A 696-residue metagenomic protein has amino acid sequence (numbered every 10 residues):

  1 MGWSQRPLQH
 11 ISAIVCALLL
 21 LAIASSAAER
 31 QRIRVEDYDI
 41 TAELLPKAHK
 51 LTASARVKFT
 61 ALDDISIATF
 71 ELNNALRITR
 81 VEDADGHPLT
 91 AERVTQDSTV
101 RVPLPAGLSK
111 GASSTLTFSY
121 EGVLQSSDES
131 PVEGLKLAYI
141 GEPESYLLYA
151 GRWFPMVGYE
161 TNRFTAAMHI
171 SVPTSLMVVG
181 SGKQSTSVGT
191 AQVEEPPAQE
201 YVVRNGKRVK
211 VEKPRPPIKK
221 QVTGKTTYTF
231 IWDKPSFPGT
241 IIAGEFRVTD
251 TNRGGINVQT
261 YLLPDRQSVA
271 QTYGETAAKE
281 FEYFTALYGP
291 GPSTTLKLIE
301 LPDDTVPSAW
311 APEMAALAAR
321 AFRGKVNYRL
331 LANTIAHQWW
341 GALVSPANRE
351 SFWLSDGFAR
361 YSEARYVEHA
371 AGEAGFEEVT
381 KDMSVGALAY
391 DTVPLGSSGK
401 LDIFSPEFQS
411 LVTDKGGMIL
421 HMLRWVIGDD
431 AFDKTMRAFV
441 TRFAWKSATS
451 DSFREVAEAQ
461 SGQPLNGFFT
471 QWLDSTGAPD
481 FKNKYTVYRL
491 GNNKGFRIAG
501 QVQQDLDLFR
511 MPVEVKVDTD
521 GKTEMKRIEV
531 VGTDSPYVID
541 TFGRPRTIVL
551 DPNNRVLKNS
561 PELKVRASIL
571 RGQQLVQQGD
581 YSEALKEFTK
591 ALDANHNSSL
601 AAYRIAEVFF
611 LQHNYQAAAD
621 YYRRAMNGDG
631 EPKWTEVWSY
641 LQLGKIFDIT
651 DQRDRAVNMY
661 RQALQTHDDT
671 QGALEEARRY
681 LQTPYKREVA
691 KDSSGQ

Functional and structural regions predicted by a protein language model:
V15, L19, I23-T52, T60 (+7 more regions): N-terminal, polar/Ser/Thr-rich
A53, V157-A332, Y361-A364: Hydrophobic helix-coil surface modules that form long, contiguous segments used for peptide/substrate interaction
I65-P88, S171, S175-L176, K516-G521: Solvent-exposed beta-hairpin/edge-strand motifs
A75-K136, V211-T223, T227, G532-R544: A surface-exposed beta-strand-loop module
I78-E82, V179, L465-N466, T476-L550: Beta-strand-rich binding/interaction modules
K110, Y120-A167, L557-Q578: Glycine/proline-rich low-complexity spacer/linker segments in large multi-domain proteins
F230, T260-G500: Hydrophobic alpha-helical and helix-loop surface patches within well-folded domains that function as non-catalytic
